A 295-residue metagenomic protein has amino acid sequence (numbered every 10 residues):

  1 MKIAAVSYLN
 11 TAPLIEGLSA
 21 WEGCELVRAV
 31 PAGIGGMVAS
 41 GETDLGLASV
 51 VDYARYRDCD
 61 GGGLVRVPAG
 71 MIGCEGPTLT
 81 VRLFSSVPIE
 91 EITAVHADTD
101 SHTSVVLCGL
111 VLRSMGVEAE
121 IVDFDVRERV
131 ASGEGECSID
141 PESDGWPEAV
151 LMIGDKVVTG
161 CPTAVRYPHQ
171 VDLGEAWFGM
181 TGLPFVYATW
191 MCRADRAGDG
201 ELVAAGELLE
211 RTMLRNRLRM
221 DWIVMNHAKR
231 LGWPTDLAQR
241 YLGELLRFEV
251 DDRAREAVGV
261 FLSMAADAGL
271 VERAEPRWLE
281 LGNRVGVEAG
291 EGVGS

Functional and structural regions predicted by a protein language model:
M1-A20, L79-E148, I153-V157, R255-L262: Bilobed "Venus flytrap"/periplasmic-binding protein-like clamshell domains and structurally analogous long
K2, L45, L64-V65, E148-L151 (+1 more regions): Structural motif
V6-V105: Short, glycine-/small- and polar/acidic-enriched structural segments that line small-molecule recognition paths
E25-A29, E120-F124, R277: General small-molecule cofactor/ligand-binding pocket signal
V38-A39, S143, A265: Hydrophobic residues within well-ordered alpha-helices
F124-N226: Pocket-lining segment of extracytoplasmic ligand-binding domains
G198-M264: Secondary-structure end/capping motifs
R255, S263-S295: Long, low-complexity C-terminal extensions of enzymes
